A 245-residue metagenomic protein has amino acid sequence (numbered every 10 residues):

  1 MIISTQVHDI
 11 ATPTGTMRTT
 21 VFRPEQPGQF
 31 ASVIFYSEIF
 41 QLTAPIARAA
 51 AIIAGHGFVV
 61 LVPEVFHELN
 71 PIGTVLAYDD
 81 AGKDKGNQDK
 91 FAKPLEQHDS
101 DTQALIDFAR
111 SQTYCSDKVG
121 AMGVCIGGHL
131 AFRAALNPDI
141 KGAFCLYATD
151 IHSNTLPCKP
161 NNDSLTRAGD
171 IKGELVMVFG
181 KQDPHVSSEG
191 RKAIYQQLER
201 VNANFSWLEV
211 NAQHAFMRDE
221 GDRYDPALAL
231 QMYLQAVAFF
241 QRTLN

Functional and structural regions predicted by a protein language model:
M1-N245: N-terminal cap/leader regions of alpha/beta-hydrolase-fold enzymes, predominantly small-molecule hydrolases
